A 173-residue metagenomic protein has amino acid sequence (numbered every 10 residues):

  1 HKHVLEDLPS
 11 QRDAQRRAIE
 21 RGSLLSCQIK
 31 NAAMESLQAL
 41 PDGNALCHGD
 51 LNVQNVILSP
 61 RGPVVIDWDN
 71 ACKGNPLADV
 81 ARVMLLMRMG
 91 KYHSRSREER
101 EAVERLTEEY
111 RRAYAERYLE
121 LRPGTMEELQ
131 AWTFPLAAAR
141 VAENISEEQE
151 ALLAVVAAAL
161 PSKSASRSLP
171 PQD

Functional and structural regions predicted by a protein language model:
H1-V4, R88: Protein kinase-like catalytic domain
V4-G49, S59-P60, V64, S168: An alpha-helical support segment within catalytic cores of ATP-dependent transferases
R12, R16, A81-M84, R111-A115: An amphipathic alpha-helix signature
Q54-N55: Conserved protein-kinase catalytic-loop position immediately C-terminal to the HRD catalytic Asp
P60-A71, Y114-P123: Short amphipathic alpha-helical segments and their helix-coil junctions
G62-E108: Active-site Asp-x-Gly
M87-R88, S94-D173: Helix-rich C-terminal or lid/interface subdomains of diverse kinases
